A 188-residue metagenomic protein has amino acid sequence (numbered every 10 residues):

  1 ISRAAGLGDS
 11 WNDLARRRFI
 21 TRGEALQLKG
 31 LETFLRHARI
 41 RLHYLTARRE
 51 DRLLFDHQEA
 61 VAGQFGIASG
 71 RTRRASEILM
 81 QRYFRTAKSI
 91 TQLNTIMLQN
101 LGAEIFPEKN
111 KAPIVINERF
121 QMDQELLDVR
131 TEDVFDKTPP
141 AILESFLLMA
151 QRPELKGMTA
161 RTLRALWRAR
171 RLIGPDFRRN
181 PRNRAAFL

Functional and structural regions predicted by a protein language model:
I1-L188: Non-catalytic interface/linker regions that flank or bridge core catalytic/transmembrane domains
